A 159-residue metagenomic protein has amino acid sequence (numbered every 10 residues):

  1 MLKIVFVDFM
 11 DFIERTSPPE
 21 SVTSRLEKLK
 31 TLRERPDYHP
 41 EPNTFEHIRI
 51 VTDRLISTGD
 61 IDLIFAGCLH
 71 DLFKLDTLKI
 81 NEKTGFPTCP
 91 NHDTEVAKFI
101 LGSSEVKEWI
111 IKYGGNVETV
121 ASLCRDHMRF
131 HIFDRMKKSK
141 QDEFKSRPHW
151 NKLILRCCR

Functional and structural regions predicted by a protein language model:
M1-P87: Acidic/His-rich, divalent-metal-binding segments that scaffold phosphate/diphosphate chemistry
R54-R159: Divalent metal-dependent catalytic cores for phosphoryl transfer on phosphate-bearing substrates
